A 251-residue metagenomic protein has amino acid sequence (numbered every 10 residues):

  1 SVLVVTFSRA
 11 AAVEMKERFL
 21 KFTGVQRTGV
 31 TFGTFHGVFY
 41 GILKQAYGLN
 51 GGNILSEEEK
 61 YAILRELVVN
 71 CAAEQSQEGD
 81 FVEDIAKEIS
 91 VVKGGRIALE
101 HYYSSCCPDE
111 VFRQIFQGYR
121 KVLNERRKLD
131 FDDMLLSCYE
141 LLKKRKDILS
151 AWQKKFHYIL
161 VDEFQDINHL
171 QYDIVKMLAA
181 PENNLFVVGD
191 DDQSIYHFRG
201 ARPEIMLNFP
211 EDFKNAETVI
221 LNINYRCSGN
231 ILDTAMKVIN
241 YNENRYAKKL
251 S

Functional and structural regions predicted by a protein language model:
S1-L3, A11, K60, C106-N208 (+1 more regions): Conserved helicase NTPase motor core
S1-N50, S150, E204, D233-M236: P-loop NTPase Walker
S8, T34, L64, I89 (+3 more regions): Residue-level signature of catalytic and energy-coupling elements of molecular machines, predominantly ATP/GTP-dependent
R9-A12, F32, H36, E57-Y61 (+5 more regions): Amphipathic alpha-helical transducer elements in NTP-driven molecular machines
F19, E66-N70, T234-N242: Conserved AAA+ ATPase "sensor/coupling" helix adjacent to the nucleotide-binding pocket
R27-G29, Y47-D133, F156, I220 (+1 more regions): ATP-hydrolysis module of ASCE/P-loop NTPase motor domains, specifically the Walker B Asp-Glu catalytic pair
G48, Q193-G200, E204-K249: Conserved coupling/interface region of RecA-like P-loop/ASCE motor cores
Q77, G94-I97, E182, V238-K249: Proline-centered turn/helix-capping motifs that create local helix->coil transitions or kinks
